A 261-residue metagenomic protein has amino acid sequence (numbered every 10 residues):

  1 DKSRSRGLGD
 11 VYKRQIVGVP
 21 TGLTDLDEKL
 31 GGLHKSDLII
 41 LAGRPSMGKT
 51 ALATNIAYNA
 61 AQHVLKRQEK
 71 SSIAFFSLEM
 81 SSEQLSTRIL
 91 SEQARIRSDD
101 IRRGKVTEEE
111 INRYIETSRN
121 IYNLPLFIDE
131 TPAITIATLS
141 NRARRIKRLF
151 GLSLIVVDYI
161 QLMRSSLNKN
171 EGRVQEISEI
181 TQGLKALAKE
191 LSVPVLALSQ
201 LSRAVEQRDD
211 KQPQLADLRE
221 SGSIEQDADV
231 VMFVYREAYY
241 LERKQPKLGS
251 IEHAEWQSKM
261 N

Functional and structural regions predicted by a protein language model:
K2-Y12: Single conserved hydrophobic/aromatic residue that forms the stacking wall/gate of nucleotide- or nucleobase-binding
D10-D27: N-terminal pre-Walker A segment at the start of P-loop NTPase domains
V19, K29-S36, K66-R67: Phosphate-binding P-loop
D27, Q175-N261: Phosphate-binding/switch region of NTP-binding enzymes
E28, N59-G151, S165: Cytosolic-facing regulatory segments adjacent to core modules
P45: The conserved Walker
K49: Conserved lysine of the Walker
A74, L152-A197: Helical hairpin unit composed of two closely spaced alpha helices linked by a short loop
